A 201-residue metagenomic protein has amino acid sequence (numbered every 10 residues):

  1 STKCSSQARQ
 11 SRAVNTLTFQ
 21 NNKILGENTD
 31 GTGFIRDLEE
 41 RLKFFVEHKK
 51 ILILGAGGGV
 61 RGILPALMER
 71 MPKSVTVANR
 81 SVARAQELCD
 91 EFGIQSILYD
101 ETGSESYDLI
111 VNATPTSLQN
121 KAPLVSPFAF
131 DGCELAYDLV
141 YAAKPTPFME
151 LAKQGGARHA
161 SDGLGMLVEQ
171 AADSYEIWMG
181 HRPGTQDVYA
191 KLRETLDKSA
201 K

Functional and structural regions predicted by a protein language model:
S1-L42: Phosphate/diphosphate ligand-binding glycine-rich loop within oxidoreductases
T2, R36, E40, P65-E69 (+3 more regions): Short, well-ordered alpha-helices that flank and scaffold nucleotide-derived cofactor binding pockets
T16-F19, L25, G31-T32, E134-T185 (+1 more regions): Rossmann-fold NAD(P)-binding glycine/threonine-rich loop
Q20, F44-K50, D131-G132: Short helix-loop-beta connector
N28, L38, L42, H48-M68 (+1 more regions): Glycine-rich adenosine-cofactor-binding loop
R70-F92: NAD(P)-binding Rossmann-fold cofactor-contacting core
G93-A160, G165: Rossmann-like adenosine-cofactor binding region
